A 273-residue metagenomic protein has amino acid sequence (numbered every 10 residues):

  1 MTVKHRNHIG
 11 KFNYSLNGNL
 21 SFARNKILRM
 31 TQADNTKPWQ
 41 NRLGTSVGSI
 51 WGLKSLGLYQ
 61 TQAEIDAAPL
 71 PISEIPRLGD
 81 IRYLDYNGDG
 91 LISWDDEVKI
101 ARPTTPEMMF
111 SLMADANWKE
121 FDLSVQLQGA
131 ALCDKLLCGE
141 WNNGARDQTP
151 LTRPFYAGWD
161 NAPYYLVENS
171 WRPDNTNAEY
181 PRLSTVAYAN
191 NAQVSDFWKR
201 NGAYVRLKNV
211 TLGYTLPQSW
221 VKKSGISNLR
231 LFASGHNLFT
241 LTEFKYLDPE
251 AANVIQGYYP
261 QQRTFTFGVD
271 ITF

Functional and structural regions predicted by a protein language model:
M1, L16-G18, V125, L231-A233 (+1 more regions): Membrane-embedded beta-strand positions of outer-membrane beta-barrel proteins
T2, Y214, Q261-F273: Outer-membrane beta-barrel "beta-signal"
R6-T104, N142-A145, P154-N175: Conserved small-residue
N7, L20-K26, W118-E120, G129-C133 (+4 more regions): Transmembrane beta-strands of outer-membrane beta-barrel pores
K11, E120-V125, S219-W220: Repeated loop/turn-to-beta-strand initiation elements of outer-membrane beta-barrel proteins
F12, P106-F110, K199, A203-K208 (+1 more regions): Residues that define the transmembrane beta-barrel architecture of outer-membrane proteins
F12-N13, N25-T31, L132-C138, Q148-T149 (+2 more regions): Outer-membrane beta-barrel proteins
S49, A130-G225, L229-R230: Extracytoplasmic gating/loop element in the C-terminal half of outer-membrane beta-barrel translocons and assembly
